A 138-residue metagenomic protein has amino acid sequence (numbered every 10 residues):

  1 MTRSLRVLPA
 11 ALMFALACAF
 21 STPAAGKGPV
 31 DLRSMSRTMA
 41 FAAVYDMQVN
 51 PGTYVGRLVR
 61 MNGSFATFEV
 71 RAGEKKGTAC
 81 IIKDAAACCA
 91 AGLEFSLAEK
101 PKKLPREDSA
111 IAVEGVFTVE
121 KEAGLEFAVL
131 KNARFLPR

Functional and structural regions predicted by a protein language model:
M1-A10: Bacterial N-terminal signal peptides that target proteins for export
P9-A19: Bacterial N-terminal signal peptides
F20-R138: OB-fold and OB-like single-stranded nucleic-acid-recognition modules and their adjacent interaction interfaces
